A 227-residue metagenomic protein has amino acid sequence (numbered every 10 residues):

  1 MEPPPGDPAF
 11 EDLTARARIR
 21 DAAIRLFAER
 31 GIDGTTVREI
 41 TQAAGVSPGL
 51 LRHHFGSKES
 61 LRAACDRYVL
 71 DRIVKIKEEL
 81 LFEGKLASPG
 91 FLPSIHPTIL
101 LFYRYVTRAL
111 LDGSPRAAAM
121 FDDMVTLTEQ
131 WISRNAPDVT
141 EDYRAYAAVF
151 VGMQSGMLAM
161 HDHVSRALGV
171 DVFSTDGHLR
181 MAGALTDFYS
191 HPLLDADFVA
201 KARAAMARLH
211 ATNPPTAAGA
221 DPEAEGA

Functional and structural regions predicted by a protein language model:
M1-P3, A119, Q130, A159-A227: C-terminal peripheral helix-coil segments that are non-catalytic and often amphipathic
P3-P8, L86-P89: Short, Lys/Arg-enriched N-terminal segment that forms or immediately precedes the first helix of a structured domain
D7-A15: Short, Lys/Arg-enriched anionic-surface-contact patches
A15, E39, S94-T98, R116 (+2 more regions): A generic short alpha-helical patch detector that favors 3-5-residue windows in or near N-terminal regions
R18, A22-S60, A64: Helix-turn-helix
A64, D71-V106, D112, Y143 (+1 more regions): Hydrophobic alpha-helical connector segments
I73-V74, G113-P137, E141-A145: Amphipathic alpha-helical packing segments from all-alpha helical-bundle domains
G152-M160: Outer-membrane beta-barrel translocator/channel fold
